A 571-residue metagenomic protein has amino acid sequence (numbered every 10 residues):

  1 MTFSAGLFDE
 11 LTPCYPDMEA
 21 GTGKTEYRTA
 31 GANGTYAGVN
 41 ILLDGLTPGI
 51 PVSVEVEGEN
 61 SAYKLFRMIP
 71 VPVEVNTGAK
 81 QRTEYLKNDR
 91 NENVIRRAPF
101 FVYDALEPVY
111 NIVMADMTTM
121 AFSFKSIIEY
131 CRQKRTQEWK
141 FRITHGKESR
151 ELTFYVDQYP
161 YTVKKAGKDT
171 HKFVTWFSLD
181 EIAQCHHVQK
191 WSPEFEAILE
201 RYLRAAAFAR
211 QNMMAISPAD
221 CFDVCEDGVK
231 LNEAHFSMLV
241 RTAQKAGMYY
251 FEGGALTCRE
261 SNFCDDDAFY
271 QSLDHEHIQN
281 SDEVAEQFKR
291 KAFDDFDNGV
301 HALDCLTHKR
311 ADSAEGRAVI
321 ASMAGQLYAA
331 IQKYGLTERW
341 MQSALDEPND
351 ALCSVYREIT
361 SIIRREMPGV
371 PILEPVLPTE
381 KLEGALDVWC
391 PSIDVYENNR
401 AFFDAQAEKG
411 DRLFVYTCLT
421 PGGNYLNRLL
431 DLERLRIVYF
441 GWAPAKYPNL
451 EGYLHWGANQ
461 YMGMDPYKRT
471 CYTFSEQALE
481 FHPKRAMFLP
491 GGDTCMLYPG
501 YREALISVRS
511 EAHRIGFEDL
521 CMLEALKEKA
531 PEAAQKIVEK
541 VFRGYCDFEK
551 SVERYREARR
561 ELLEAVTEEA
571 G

Functional and structural regions predicted by a protein language model:
F3-G23, T47-F122: Surface-exposed binding patches on compact interaction domains or structured appendages
C14-A30, C185-F195: Short, polar loop/linker segments at the starts of domains and inter-domain junctions
E26-T47: Contiguous beta-strand segments within globular domains
A30-Y36, A115-T119, K134: Solvent-exposed, conformationally flexible loop/turn segments
N33, Q133-R135, A197-I198, L231-H235 (+3 more regions): Short, glycine/acidic-rich beta->alpha junctions
V39, V52-V54, M120-F124, Q137-F141 (+1 more regions): Hydrophobic residues positioned within well-ordered beta-strands of beta-sheet architectures
D44, P72-N76, T83, N91-V94 (+9 more regions): Aromatic-lined carbohydrate-binding surfaces of glycoside hydrolases
A329-A344, Y356-D387, P391-G571: Substrate-binding groove of N-acetylhexosamine-processing glycoside hydrolases
